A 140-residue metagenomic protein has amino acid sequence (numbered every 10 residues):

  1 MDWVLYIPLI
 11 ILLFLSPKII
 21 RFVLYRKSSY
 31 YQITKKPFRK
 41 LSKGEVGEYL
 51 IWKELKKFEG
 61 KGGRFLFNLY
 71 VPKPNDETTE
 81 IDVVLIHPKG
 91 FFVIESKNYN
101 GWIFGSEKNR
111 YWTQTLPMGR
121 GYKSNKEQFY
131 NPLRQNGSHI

Functional and structural regions predicted by a protein language model:
M1-I81, L85-I140: Intrinsically disordered, low-complexity Ser/Thr/Pro/Gly-rich regulatory segments
